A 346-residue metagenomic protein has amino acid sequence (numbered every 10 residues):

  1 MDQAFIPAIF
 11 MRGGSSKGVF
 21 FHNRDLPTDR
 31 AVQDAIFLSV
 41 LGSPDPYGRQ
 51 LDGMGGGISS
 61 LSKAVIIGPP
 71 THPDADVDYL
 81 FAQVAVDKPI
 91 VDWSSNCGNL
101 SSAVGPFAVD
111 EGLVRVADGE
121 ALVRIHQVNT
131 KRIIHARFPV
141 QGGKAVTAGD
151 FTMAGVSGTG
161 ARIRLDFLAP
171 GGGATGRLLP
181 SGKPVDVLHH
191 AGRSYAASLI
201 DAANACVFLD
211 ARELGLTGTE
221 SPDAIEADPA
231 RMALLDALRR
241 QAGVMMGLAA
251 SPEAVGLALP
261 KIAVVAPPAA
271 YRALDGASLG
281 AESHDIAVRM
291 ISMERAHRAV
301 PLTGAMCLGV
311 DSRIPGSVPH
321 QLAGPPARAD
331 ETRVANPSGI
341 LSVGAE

Functional and structural regions predicted by a protein language model:
M1-E346: A glycine-rich beta-to-alpha transition motif near the start of alpha/beta enzyme domains, typified by
